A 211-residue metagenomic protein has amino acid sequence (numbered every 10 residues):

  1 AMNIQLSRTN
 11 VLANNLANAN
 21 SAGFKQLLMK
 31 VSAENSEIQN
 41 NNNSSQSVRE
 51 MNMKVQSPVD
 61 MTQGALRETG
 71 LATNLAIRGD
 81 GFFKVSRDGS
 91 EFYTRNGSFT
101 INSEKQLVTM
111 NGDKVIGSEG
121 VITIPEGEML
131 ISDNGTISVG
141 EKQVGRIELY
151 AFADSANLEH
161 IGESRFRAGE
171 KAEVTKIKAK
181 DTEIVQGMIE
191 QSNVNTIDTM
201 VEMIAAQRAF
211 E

Functional and structural regions predicted by a protein language model:
A1-E211: Amphipathic alpha-helical polymerization modules
